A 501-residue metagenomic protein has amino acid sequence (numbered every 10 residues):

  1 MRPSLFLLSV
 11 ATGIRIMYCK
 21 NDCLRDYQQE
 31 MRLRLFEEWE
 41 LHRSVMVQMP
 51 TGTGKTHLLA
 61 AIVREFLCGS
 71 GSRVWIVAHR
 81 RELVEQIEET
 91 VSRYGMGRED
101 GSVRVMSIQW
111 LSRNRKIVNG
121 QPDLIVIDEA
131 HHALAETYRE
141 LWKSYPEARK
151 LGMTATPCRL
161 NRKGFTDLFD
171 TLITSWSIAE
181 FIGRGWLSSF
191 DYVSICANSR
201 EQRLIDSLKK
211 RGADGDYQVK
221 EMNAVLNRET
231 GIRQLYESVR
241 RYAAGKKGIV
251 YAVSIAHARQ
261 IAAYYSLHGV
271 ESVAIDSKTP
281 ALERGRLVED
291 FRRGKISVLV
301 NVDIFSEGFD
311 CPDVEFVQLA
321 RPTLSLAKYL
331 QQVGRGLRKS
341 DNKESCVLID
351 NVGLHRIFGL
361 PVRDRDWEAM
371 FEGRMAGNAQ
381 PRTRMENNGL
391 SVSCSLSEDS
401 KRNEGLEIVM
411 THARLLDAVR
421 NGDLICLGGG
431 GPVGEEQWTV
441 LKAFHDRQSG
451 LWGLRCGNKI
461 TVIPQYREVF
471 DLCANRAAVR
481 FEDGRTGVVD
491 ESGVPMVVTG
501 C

Functional and structural regions predicted by a protein language model:
I14-M46: Conserved pre-motif I regulatory segment
L41-A61: Walker A/P-loop
A135-F190: Post-DEXD/H (motif II) to motif III coupling segment of the RecA-like Helicase ATP-binding lobe
L172-I249: Conserved interdomain linker/interface between the two RecA-like ATPase lobes of SF2 helicase motors
E271-N301: Conserved helicase ATPase core of P-loop NTP-dependent helicases/translocases
V298, E307-P322, K328, S345-I349: A short beta-strand element within the Helicase C-terminal
G336-V362: Conserved segment of the helicase C-terminal RecA-like domain
R414-C501: Residue-level detector of conserved, function-critical positions
